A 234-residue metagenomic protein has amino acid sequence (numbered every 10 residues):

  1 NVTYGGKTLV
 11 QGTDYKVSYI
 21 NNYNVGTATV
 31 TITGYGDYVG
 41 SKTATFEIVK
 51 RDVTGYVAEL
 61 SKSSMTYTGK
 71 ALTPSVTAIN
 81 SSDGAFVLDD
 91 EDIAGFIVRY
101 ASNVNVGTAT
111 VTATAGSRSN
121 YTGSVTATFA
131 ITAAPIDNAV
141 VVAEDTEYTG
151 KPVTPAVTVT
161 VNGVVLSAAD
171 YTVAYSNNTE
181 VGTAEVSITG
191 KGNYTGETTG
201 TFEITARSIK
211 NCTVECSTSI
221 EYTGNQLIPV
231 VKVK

Functional and structural regions predicted by a protein language model:
N1-K234: Solvent-exposed beta-strand/loop surfaces, strongest in extracytoplasmic domains of secreted and cell-surface proteins
